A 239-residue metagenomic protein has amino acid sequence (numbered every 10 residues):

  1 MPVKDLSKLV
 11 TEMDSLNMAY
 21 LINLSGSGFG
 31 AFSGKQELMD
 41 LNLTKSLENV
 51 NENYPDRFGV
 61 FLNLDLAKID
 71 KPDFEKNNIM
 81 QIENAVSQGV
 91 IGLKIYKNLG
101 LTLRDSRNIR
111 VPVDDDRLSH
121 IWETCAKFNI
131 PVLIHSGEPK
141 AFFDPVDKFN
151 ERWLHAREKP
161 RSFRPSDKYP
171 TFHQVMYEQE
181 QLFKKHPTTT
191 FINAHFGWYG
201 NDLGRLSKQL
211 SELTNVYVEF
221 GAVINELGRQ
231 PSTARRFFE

Functional and structural regions predicted by a protein language model:
M1, I22-S25, F61-N63, K94 (+2 more regions): Active-site neighborhood of phospho(di)ester-bond hydrolases with catalytic His/Asp-centered motifs
M1-N49, N53: An N-terminally biased module of ancient metal coordination in phosphate/nucleic-acid-related enzymes
P2-K4, L66-A67, L99, F196-N201 (+1 more regions): Short beta->alpha connector loops
K4-V10, L38-N49, N77-Q81, V175-E180 (+2 more regions): Alpha-helical scaffolding within the catalytic cores of extracellular/periplasmic polymer-degrading hydrolases
E12-L16, Q88, Y96, T124 (+2 more regions): Structured segments of extracytoplasmic/periplasmic soluble domains in secreted or envelope-associated proteins
L16, Y54-P55, H186, L213: A structural signal for short coil/turn segments at secondary-structure junctions
E37-S162, Y217, I224: Active-site gating/metal-coordination segments in enzymes
V111-E239: Catalytic pocket-lining loop regions of alpha/beta-barrel enzymes, especially the amidohydrolase/enolase/GH5 lineages
